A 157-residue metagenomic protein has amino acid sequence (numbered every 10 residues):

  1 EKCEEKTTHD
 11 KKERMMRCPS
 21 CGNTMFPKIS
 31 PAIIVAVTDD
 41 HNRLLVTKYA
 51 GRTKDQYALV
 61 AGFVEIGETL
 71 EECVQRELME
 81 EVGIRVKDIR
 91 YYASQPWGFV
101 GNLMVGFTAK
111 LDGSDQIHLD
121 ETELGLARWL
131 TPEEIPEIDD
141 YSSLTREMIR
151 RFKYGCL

Functional and structural regions predicted by a protein language model:
E1, T53-Y57, E121-L157: Nudix hydrolase/Nudix homology domain
E1-E4, G22: Cys/His-coordinated zinc-binding microdomains
E5-T8, F26: Short functional micro-motifs and their immediate structural scaffolds
K12-L59, F63, R85-V86, A109-L111: N-terminal strand-loop-strand
I33, L103-V105, G125: Change "...and in nucleic-acid phosphodiester-cleaving endonucleases..." to "...and in nucleic-acid processing enzymes
A58-A93, F107: The catalytic Nudix box helix
A93-Q95, P132: Generic recognition of flexible, low-complexity loop/linker segments
Q95-H118: Active-site-adjacent beta-strand/loop module that shapes the phosphate/pyrophosphate-binding cleft
